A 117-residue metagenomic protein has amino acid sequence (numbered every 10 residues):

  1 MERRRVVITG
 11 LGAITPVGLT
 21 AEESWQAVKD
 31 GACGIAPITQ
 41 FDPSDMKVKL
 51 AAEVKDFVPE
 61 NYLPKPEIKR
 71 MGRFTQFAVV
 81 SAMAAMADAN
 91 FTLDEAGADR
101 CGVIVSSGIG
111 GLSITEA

Functional and structural regions predicted by a protein language model:
M1-A117: Conserved "HGTGT" condensation-loop signature of ketosynthase/thiolase-family condensing enzymes that catalyze
